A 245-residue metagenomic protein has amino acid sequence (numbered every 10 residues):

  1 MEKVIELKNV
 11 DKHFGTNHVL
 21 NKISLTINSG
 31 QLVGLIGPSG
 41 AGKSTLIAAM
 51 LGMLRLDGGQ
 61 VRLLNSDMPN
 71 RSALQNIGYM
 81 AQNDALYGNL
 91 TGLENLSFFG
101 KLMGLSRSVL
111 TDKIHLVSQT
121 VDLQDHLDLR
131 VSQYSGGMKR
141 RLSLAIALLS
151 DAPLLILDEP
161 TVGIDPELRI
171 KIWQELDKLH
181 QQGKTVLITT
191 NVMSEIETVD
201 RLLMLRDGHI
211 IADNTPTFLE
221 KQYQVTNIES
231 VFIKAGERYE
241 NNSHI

Functional and structural regions predicted by a protein language model:
L51: Helix-to-loop junction immediately C-terminal to a conserved catalytic motif
L56-Q75: Conserved ABC transporter NBD signature motif
S97, K101, S108-H126: Conserved ABC ATPase "signature" region
L155-E159: Catalytic Walker B motif of ABC-type/P-loop ATPase nucleotide-binding domains
D213-N214: ABC ATPase "signature
